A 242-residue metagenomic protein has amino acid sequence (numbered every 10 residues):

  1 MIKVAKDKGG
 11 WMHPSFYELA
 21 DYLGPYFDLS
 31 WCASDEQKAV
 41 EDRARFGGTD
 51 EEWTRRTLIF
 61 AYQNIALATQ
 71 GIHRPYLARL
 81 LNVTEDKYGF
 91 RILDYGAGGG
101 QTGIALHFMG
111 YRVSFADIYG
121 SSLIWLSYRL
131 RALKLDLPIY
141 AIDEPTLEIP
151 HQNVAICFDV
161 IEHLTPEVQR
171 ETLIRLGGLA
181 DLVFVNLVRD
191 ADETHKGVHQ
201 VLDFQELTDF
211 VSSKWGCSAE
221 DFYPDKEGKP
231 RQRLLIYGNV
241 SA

Functional and structural regions predicted by a protein language model:
M1-P150, R170-L173, V198-A242: Conserved N-terminal segment of class I S-adenosyl-L-methionine
F90, N153, D181: Conserved acidic residues
I156: A conserved beta-strand element that flanks and buttresses the S-adenosyl-L-methionine
V160-H163: Hydrophobic adenine-recognition pocket in adenosine-nucleotide-binding enzymes
L176: Class I S-adenosylmethionine-dependent transferase superfamily signal
A180-D190: Conserved beta-strand signature within the Rossmann-like core of class I S-adenosyl-L-methionine
A191-K196: A short acidic, helix-capping loop that chelates divalent metal ions and anchors anionic groups
